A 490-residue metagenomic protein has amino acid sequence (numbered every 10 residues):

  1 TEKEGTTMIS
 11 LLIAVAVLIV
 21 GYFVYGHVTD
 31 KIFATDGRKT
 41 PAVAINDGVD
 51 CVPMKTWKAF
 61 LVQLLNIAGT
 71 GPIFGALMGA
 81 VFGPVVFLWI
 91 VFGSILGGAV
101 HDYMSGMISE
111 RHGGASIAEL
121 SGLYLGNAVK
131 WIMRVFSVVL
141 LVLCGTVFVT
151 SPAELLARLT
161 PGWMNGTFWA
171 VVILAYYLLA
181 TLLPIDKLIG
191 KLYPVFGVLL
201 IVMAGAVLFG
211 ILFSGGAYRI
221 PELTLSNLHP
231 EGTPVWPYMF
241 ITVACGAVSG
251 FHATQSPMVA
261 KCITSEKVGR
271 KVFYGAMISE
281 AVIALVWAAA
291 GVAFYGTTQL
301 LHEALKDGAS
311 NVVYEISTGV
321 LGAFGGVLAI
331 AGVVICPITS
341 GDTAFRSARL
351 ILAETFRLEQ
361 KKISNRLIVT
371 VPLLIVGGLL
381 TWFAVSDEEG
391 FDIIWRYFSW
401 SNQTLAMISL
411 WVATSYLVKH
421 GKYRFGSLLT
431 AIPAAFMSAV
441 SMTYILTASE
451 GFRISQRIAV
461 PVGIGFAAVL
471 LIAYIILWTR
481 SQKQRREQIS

Functional and structural regions predicted by a protein language model:
G5-T6, V17-I73, Y238, V268: Membrane-interface "cap" regions at the ends of multi-pass membrane proteins
M8-G26, G79-S109, A118, V129 (+2 more regions): Extracellular loop-to-transmembrane helix junctions
L18-Y22, G97-G113, I117-L182, A244-S249 (+2 more regions): Helix-loop-helix module between adjacent transmembrane segments
H27-V52, A76-M78, V100-V129, K261 (+4 more regions): Flexible loop linkers connecting adjacent transmembrane helices in multi-pass alpha-helical membrane transporters
M54-G71, L208-G216, L225-W287, A331-S340: Hydrophobic, membrane-embedded alpha-helices of multi-pass small-molecule transporters
N127-W131, T167-V171, G275-A284, V292 (+4 more regions): Loop-to-transmembrane helix boundary motifs in multi-pass membrane proteins
G145-V149, A153-V172, Y177-T181, L200-N227 (+2 more regions): Hydrophobic alpha-helical segments and their helix-loop junctions in multi-pass secondary transporters
I211-E222, Y274-E315, V385-E389: Extracellular/periplasmic helix-exit of transmembrane alpha-helices
